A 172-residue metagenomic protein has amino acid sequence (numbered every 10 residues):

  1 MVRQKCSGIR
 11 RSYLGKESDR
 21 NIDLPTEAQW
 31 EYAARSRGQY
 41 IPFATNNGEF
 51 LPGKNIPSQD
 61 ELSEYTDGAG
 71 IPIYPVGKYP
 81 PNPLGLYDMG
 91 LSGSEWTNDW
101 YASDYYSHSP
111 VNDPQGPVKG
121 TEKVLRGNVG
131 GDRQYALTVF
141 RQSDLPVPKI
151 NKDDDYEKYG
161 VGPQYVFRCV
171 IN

Functional and structural regions predicted by a protein language model:
M1: Extracytoplasmic Gram-positive cell-surface binding/anchoring modules and repeats
Q4-V147: Functional-site microenvironments in short loops/helix caps that host divalent-cation chemistry
P75-K78, Y156-G160: Short Gly/Pro-enriched turn/cap motifs at secondary-structure boundaries
V147-Y159: Short, P/G- and charge-enriched loop/turn segments at secondary-structure junctions
K158-N172: Short, structured beta-strand segments at or near domain termini in extracellular proteins/domains
